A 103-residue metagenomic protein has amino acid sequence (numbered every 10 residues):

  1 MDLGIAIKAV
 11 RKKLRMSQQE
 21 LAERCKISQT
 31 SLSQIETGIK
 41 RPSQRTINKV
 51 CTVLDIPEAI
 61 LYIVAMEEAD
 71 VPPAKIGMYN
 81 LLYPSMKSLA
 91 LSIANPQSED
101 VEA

Functional and structural regions predicted by a protein language model:
M1-D2: A detector for short, charged/polar N-terminal pre-domain segments
I5-R24, K49, Y83: Short basic helix-loop element that most often maps to the first helix and adjoining turn of HTH DNA-binding modules
I7, L21-A22, L32-I35, L61: Conserved hydrophobic/aromatic packing and binding residues within compact polymer-binding modules
K26-R41: Recognition helix of helix-turn-helix/homeodomain-like DNA-binding domains that insert into the DNA major groove
S43-Y62: DNA major-groove recognition helix of helix-turn-helix/homeodomain DNA-binding modules
I63-D100: Short, charged recognition helix plus adjacent turn of helix-turn-helix-like nucleic-acid-binding domains
